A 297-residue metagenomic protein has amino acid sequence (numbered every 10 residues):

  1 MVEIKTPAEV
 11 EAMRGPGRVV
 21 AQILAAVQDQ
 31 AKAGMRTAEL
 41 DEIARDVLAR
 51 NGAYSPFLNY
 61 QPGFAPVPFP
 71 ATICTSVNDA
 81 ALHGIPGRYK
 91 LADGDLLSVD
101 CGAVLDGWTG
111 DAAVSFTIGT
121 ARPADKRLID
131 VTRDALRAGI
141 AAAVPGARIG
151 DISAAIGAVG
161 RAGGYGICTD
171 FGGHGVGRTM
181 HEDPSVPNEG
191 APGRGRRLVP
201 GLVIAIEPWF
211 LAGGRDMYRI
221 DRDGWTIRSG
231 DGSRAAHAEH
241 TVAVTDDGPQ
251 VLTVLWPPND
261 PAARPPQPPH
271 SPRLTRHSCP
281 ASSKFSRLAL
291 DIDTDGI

Functional and structural regions predicted by a protein language model:
M1-I297: Active-site neighborhoods and metal-handling regions in enzymes and metal-associated proteins
